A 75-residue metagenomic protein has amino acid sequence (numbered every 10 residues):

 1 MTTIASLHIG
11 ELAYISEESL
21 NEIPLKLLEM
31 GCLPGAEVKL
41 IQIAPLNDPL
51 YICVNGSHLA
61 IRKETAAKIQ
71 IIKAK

Functional and structural regions predicted by a protein language model:
A5-S19: Short, basic/aromatic beta-hairpin or loop at an interaction surface
G10, A44-K75: C-terminal structural segments of small proteins and small subunits
E22-K26: Short alpha-helix capping/helix-loop boundary micro-motifs
M30-G31: A short glycine-leucine-enriched loop at secondary-structure breakpoints that most characteristically corresponds
P34-L40: Conserved beta-strand/loop element in small beta-rich adapter and peptidoglycan-binding domains
